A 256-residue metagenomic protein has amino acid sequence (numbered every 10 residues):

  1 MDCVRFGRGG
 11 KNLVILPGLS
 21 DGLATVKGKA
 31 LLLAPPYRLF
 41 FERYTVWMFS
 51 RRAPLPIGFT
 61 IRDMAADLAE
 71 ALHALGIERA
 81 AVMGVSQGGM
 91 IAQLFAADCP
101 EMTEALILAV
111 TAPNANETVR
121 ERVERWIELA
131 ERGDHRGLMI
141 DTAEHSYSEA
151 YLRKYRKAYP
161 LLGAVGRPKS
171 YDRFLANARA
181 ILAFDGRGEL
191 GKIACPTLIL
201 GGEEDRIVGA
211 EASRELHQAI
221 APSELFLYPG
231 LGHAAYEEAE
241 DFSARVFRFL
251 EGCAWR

Functional and structural regions predicted by a protein language model:
M1-L55: Conserved HGGG/HGGXW glycine-rich cap/lid loop of the alpha/beta-hydrolase fold
D63-A80: Conserved acidic catalytic loop of the alpha/beta-hydrolase fold
A80, G84-S86, G202: Conserved alpha/beta-hydrolase "nucleophile elbow" surrounding the catalytic nucleophile
M90-Q93, A97, T103-G133: Flexible "cap/lid" loop of the alpha/beta hydrolase fold
E117-R120, G137-L182, G188-E189: Conserved alpha/beta-hydrolase catalytic His-Asp/Glu region
I193, I199-G201, D205: Short beta-strand/loop motif that positions the catalytic acidic residue of the alpha/beta-hydrolase fold
R206-A212: Conserved alpha/beta-hydrolase "acid-adjacent" motif
L231-S243: Catalytic histidine-centered segment of alpha/beta-hydrolase-like enzymes
